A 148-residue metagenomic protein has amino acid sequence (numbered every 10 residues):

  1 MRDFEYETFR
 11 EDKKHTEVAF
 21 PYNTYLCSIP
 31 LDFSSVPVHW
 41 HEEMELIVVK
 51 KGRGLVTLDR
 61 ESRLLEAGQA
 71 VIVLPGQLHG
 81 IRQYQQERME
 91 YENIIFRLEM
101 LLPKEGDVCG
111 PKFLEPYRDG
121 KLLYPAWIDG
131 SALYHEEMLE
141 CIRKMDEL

Functional and structural regions predicted by a protein language model:
M1-Q69, Q77, P111, L122-P125: Generic protein-terminus/edge-of-domain signal
R2-Y22, L78-D146: A hydrophobic/aromatic-rich effector-binding and dimerization subdomain of bacterial HTH-type transcriptional regulators
